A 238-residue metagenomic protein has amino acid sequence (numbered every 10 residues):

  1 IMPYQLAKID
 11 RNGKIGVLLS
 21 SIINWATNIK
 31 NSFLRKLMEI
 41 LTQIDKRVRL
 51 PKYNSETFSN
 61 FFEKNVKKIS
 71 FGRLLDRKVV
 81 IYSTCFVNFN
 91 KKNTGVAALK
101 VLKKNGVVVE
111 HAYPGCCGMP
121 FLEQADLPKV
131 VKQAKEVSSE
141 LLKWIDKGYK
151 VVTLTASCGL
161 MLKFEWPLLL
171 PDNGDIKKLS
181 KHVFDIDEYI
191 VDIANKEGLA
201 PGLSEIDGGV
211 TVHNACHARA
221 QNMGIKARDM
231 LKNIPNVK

Functional and structural regions predicted by a protein language model:
I1-K238: Iron-sulfur cluster-binding electron-transfer modules in prokaryotic oxidoreductases
